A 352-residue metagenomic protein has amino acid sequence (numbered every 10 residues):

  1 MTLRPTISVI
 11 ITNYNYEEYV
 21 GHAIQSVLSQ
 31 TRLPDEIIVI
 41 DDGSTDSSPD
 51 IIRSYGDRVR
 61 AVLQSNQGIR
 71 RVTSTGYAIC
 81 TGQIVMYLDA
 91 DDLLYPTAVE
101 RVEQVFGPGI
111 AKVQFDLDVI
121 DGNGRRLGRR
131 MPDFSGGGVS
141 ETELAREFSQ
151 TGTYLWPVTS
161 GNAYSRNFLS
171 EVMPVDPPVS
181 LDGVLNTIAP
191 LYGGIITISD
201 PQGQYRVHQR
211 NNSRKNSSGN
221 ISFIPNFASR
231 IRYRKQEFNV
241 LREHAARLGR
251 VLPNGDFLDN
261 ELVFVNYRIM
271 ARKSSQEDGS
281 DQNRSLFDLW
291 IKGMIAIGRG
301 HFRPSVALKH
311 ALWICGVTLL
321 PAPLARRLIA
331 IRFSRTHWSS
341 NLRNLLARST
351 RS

Functional and structural regions predicted by a protein language model:
N15-S29: Short, well-formed alpha-helical segments that are part of the catalytic scaffolds of diverse glycosyltransferases
E18-G21, D46-S54, L93, T97: Acidic helix N-cap motif at the loop->helix transition within catalytic regions of sugar-transfer enzymes
S26, L33, D41-D50, Q67 (+1 more regions): A conserved acidic beta->alpha catalytic loop
Q64-C80: Glycine-rich, basic loop-to-helix element that forms the pyrophosphate-binding segment of sugar-nucleotide handling
I69, V99-F168: Flexible acidic/His/Gly-enriched loops in nucleotide-sugar-dependent glycosyltransferase catalytic domains
V85: Short aromatic/hydrophobic "clamp" motif used to bind/position activated sugar donors
S140-N220: Conserved nucleotide-sugar donor-binding catalytic segment
S149-T153, V179, Q204-S352: C-terminal subregions of glycosyltransferases and related glycan-biosynthesis enzymes
